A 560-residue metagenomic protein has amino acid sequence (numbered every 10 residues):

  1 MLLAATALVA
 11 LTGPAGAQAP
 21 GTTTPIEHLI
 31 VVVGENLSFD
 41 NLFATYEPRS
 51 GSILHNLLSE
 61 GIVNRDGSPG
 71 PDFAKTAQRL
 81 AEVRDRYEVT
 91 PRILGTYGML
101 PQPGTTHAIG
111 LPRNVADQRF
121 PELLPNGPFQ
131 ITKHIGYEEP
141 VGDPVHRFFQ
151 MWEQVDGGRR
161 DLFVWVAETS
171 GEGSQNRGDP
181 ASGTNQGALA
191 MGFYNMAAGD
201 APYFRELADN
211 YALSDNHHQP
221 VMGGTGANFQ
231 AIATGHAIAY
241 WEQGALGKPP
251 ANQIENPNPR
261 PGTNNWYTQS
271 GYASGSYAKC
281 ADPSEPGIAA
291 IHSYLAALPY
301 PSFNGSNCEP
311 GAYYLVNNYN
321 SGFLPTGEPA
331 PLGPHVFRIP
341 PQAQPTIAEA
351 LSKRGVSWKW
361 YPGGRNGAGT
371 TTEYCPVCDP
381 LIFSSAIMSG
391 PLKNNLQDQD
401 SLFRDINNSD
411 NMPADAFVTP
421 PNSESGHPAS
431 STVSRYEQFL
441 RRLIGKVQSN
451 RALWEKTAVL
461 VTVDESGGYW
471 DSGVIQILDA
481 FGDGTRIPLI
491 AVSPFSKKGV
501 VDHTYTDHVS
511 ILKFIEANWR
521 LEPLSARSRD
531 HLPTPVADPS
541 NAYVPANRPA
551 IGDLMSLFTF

Functional and structural regions predicted by a protein language model:
M1-A10: Bacterial N-terminal signal peptides
T12-P14: N-terminal signal peptide c-region/cleavage motif recognized by signal peptidases
G16-F560: N-terminal pro-sequences and low-complexity stem/linker regions of secreted or lumenal proteins
